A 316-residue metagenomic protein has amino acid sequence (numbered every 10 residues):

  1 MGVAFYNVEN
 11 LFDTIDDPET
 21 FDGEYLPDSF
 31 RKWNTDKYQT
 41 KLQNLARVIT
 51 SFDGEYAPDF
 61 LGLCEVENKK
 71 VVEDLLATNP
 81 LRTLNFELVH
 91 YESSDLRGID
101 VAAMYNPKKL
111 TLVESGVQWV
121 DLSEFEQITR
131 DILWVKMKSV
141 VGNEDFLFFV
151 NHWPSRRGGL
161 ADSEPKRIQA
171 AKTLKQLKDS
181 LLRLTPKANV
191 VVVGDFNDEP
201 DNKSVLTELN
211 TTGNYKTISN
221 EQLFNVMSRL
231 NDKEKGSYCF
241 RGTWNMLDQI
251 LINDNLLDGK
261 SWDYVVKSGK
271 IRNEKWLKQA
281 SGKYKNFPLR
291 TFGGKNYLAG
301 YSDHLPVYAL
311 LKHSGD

Functional and structural regions predicted by a protein language model:
M1-N85, V89-V101, L277-N286, K295 (+1 more regions): N-terminal, active-site-proximal structural segment of metallo-dependent hydrolase catalytic domains
V3-V8, W33, Y38-K41, L45-V72 (+7 more regions): Active-site beta-strand/loop signature of hydrolases that rely on acidic residues for catalysis
N10-D17, R157-G158, G259-S261: Short, solvent-exposed loop/turn elements at domain surfaces
E19, F148-S163: Active-site His/acidic residue clusters
P27-D36, A57-L63, H90-Y91, D121-S123 (+4 more regions): Second-shell loop/turn segments in exported
K32-Q43, L63-K70, D95, E126-Q127 (+5 more regions): Soluble non-cytosolic domains of exported or imported proteins
V66-D145, N151-P154: Structured beta-strand-rich core segments of catalytic domains in phosphoester-bond hydrolases
S180-V190, D198-D316: Metal-dependent phosphoester-hydrolase catalytic domains
